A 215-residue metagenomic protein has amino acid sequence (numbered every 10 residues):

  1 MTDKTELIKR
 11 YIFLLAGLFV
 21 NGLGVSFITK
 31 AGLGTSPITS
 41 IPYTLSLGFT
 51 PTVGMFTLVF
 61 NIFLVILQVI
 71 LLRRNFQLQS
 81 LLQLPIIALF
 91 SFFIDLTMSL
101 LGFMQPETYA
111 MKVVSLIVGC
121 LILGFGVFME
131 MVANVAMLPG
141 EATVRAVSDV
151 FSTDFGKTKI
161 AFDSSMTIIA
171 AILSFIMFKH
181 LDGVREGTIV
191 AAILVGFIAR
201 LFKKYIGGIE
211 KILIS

Functional and structural regions predicted by a protein language model:
M1-S215: Core subunits and conserved enzymes of cellular information-processing and envelope-translocation systems across
